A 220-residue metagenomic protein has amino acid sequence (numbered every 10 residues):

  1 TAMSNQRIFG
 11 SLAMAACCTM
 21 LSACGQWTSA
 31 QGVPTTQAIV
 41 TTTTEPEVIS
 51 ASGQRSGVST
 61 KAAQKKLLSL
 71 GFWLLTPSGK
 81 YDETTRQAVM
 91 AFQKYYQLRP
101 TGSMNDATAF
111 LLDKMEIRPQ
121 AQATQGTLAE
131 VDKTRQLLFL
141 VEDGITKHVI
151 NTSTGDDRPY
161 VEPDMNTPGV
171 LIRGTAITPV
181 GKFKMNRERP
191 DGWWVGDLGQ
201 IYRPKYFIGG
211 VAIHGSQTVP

Functional and structural regions predicted by a protein language model:
A2-A13: Bacterial N-terminal signal peptides that target proteins for export
M20-A23: C-terminal motif of bacterial Sec signal peptides marking the signal peptidase cleavage site
G25-W27: Bacterial signal peptide processing site
T42-S56, D106-L128: Intrinsically disordered, low-complexity Ser/Thr-rich linker and spacer segments in cell-wall-related proteins
A51-K61, K65-Q87, A91-L111: Short acidic, glycine/serine/threonine-rich helix-capping segments at coil-helix boundaries
E116-P220: Gly/Pro-biased beta-strand-loop elements
